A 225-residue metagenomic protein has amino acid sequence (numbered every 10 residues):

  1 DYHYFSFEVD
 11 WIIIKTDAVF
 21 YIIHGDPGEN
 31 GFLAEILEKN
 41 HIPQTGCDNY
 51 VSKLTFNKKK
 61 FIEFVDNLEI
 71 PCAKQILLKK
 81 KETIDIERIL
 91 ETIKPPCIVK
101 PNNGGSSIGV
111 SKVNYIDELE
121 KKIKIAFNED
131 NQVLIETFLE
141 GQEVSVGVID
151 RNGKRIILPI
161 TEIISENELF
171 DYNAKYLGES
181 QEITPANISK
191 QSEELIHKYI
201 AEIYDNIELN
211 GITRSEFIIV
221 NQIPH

Functional and structural regions predicted by a protein language model:
D1-Y50, T55-F56, K60, K79-R88: ATP-binding N-terminal substructure of ATP-dependent carboxylate-amine bond-forming enzymes
V9-I14, S52-Q142, H197: Active-site nucleotide/adenylate-binding loops and adjacent lid/helix of ATP-dependent enzymes
G25, S107, I163: Glycine-rich phosphate/pyrophosphate-binding beta-alpha loops
N30-F32, I108-G109, S145, E216: Short glycine-/acidic-enriched loop or helix-start segments at secondary-structure transitions that form or flank
N114-K198, I218-H225: Phosphate-binding site of ATP-dependent enzymes
Y204-H225: Conserved metal-phosphate-binding beta-hairpin within the catalytic cores of diverse ATP-dependent phosphoryl-transfer
